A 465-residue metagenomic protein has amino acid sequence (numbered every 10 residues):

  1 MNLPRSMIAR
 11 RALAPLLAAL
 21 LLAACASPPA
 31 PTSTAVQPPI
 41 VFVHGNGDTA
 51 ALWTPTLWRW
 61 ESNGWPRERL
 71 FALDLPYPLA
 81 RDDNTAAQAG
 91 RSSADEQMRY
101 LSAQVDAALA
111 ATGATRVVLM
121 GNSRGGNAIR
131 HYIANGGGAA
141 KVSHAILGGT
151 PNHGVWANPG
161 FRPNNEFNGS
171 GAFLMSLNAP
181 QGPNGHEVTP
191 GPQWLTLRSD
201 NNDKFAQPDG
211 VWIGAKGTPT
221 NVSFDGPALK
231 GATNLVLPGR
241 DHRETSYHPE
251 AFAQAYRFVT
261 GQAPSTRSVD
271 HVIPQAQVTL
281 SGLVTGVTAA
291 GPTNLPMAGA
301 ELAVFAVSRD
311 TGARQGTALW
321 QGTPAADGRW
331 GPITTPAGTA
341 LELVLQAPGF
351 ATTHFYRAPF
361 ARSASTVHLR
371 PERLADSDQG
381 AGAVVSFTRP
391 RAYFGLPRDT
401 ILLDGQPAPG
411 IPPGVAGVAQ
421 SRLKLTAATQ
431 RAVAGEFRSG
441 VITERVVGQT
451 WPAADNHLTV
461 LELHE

Functional and structural regions predicted by a protein language model:
N2-L16: Bacterial N-terminal signal peptides that target proteins for export
R5-S6, A18, V41, N127: Residue-level marker of intrinsically disordered, low-complexity segments enriched for small/polar residues
L21-A24: C-terminal motif of bacterial Sec signal peptides marking the signal peptidase cleavage site
A26-M120, R124-G160, A263-V278, L283-E465: N-terminal non-catalytic accessory region
T49-A51, T85-G90, A94-T115, N127-I273: Helical cap/lid subdomain of alpha/beta-hydrolase-fold lipid enzymes that gates access to the catalytic pocket
